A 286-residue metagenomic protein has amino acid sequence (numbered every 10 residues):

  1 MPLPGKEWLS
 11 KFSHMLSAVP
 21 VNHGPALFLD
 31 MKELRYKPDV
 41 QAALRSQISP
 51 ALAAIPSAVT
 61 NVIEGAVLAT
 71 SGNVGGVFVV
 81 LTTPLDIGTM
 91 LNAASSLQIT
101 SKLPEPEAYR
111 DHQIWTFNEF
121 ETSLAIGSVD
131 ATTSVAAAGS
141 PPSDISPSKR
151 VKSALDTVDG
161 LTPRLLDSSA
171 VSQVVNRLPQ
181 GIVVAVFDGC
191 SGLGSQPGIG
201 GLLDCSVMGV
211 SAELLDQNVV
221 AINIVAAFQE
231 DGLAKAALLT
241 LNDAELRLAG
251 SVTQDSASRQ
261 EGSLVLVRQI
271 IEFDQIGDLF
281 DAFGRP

Functional and structural regions predicted by a protein language model:
P4-L16, G24-R35, D39-V62, I99-V220 (+2 more regions): An internal, short helix-loop-strand segment that often contains or flanks glycine-aspartate motifs
Y36-P38, L85-N92, E230-L239, Q275-L279: Short, conserved charged micro-motifs
A58, G65-A69, A93-T100, T240-R247 (+1 more regions): Structured segments of extracytoplasmic/periplasmic soluble domains in secreted or envelope-associated proteins
E64-D86, S211-E230: A short acidic-to-branched-hydrophobic micro-motif
N73-T116: Surface-exposed, polar helix/loop patches in the mature regions of secreted/periplasmic/lumenal proteins that form
T83-P84, F117-E121, A138-P142, V225-Q229 (+1 more regions): Secondary-structure transition/turn motif
A234-P286: A cross-kingdom marker for long, charged
